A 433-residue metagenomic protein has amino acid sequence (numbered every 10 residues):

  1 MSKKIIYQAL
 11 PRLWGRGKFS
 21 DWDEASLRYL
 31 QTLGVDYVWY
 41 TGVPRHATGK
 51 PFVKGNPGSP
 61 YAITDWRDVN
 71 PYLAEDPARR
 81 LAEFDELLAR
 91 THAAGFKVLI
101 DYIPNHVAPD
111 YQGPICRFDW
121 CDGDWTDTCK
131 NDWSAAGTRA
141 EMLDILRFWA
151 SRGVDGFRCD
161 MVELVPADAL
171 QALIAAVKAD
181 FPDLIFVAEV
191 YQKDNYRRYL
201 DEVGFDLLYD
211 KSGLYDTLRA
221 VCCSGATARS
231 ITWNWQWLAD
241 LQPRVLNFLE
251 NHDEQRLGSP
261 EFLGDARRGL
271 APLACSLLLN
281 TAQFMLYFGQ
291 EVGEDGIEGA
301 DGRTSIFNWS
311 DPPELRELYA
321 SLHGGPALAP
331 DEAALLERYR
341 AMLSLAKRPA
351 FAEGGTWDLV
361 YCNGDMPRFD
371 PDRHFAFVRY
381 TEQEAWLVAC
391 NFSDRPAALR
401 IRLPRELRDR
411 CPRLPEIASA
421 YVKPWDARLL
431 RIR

Functional and structural regions predicted by a protein language model:
S2, T48, N251, R256-E406: Loop/helix patches that line or flank the sugar-binding groove of alpha-linked glycan CAZymes
K3, G34-D36, A94-F96, G153-D155 (+4 more regions): Short, well-ordered coil/turn segments that N-cap beta-strands
K3-Y37, T41-R152, L173-F181, N195-R197: Substrate-binding/active-site clefts of carbohydrate-active enzymes
I5-Y7, V38-Y40, V98-I100, F157 (+3 more regions): Hydrophobic faces of well-ordered beta-strands that scaffold small-molecule active sites in alpha/beta enzyme cores
A9, L30, Y40, W66 (+8 more regions): Conserved, mostly hydrophobic/aromatic
R12, V43, I103-V107, V162-L164 (+3 more regions): Active-site beta-loop-alpha junctions enriched in small/polar residues
L88, D144-R147, D160-V245, F262-A266 (+1 more regions): Active-site-proximal helices and loops of the catalytic beta/alpha 8
I417-R433: C-terminal beta-strand-rich structural cap/linker in extracellular carbohydrate-active enzymes
